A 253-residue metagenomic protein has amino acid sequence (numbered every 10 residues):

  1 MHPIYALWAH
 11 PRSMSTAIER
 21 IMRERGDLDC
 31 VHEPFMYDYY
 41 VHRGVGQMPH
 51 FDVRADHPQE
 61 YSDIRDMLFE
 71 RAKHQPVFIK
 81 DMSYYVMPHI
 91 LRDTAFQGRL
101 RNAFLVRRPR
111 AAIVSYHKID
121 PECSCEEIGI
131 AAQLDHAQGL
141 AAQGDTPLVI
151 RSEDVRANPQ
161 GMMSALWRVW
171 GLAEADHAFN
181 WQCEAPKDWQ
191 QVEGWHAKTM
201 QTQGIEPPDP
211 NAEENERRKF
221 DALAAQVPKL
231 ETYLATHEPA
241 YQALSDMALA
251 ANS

Functional and structural regions predicted by a protein language model:
M1, A175-S253: PAPS-dependent sulfotransferases, especially Golgi type II membrane carbohydrate sulfotransferases
M1-H74: PAPS-dependent sulfotransferase catalytic core
Y5, D29-V31, V77, R101-F104 (+1 more regions): Hydrophobic/aromatic beta-strand patches that form the interior of the parallel beta-sheet core in alpha/beta enzyme
R25, V169-A173, T202: Phosphate/oxyanion-binding loops and surfaces in catalytic or ligand/nucleic-acid-binding neighborhoods
D38-Y40, A112, E184: Generic structural signal for helix capping and beta-alpha/helix-loop junctions
F51-Q59, S124-I128, W195-G204: A polyampholytic, Gly/Pro-enriched intrinsically disordered region
D66-I90: Glycine-rich phosphate-binding loop used to anchor ATP phosphates in small-molecule kinases, encompassing both
M82-H177, G194: PAPS-dependent sulfotransferase catalytic domain
